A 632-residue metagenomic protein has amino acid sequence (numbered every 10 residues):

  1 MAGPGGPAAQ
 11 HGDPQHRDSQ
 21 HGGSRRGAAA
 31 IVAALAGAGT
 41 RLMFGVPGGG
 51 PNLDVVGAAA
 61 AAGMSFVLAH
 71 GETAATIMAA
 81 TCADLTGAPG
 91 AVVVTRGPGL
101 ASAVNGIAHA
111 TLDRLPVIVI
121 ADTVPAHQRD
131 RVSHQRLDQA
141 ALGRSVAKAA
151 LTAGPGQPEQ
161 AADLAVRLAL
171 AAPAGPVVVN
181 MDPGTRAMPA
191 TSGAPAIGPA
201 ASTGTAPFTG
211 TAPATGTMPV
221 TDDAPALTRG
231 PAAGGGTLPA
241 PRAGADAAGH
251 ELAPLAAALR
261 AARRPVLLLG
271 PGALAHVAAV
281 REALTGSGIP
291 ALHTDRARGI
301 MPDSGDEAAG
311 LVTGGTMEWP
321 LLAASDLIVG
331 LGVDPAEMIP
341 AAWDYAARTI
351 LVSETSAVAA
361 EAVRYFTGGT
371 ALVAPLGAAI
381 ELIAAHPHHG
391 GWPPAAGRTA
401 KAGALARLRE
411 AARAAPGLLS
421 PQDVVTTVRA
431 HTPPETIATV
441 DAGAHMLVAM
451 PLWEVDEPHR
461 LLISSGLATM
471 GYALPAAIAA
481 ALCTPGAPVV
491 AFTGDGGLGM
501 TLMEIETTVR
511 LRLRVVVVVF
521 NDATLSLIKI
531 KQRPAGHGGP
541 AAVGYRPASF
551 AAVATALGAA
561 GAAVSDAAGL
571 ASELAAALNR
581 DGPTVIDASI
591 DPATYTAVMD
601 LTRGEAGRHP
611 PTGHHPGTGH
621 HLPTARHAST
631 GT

Functional and structural regions predicted by a protein language model:
A2-P4, G22, N180-M181, S192-I197 (+6 more regions): Phosphate/pyrophosphate-binding active-site segments
A2-P7, R17, H21-A212, G216-G390 (+2 more regions): N-terminal alpha/beta PP-like core and its mobile active-site loop of ThDP/TPP-dependent enzymes
Q20, Q128-Q135, L322, V373 (+1 more regions): Thiamine diphosphate
R25, P155, G249, L418 (+2 more regions): Short, solvent-exposed loop/helix junctions and linker helices that flank or host conserved functional motifs
A28-I31, A36-R41, V46-A58, A400-A480 (+1 more regions): Active-site diphosphate/adenylate-binding microenvironment
P47, A121, P183, D295 (+4 more regions): Short, small-residue-rich loop/turn micro-motifs
A83, A169, L284, R429 (+3 more regions): N-terminal cationic-hydrophobic initiation segments that often serve targeting/anchoring roles
I118, I437, V490-A491: Hydrophobic "anchor" residues on beta-strands that sit immediately upstream of conserved functional sites
